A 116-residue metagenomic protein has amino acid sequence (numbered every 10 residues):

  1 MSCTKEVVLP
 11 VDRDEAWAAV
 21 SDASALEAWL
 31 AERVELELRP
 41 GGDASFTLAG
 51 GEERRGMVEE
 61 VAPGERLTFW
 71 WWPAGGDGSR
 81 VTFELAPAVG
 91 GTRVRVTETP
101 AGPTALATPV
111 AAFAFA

Functional and structural regions predicted by a protein language model:
M1-E35: Hydrophobic ligand-binding cavity/cleft-lining segments
S2-E6, R13, D43, E53 (+3 more regions): Intrinsic-disorder/low-complexity, polar/charged segments enriched in Ser/Thr/Lys/Arg/Asp/Glu/Gln
V7, A49-R54, R66, P103-A114: A general structural signal for short secondary-structure boundary/capping elements
P10, R39, T47-A49, A86 (+1 more regions): A structural detector for beta-sheet-dominated domains
D14-A16, D43, G51-E53, P63 (+3 more regions): Generic "edge-of-domain/loop-turn" microfeature
W17-V20, W29, W71, P109-F115: Tryptophan-centric aromatic hotspots in well-structured domains and transmembrane helices
E27-A28, E32-A74, R80: Glycine-rich portal/gate segments that line the openings of hydrophobic small-molecule binding cavities
E60, P73-A116: Beta-strand/loop substructures that line and gate deep hydrophobic ligand-binding cavities in soluble
